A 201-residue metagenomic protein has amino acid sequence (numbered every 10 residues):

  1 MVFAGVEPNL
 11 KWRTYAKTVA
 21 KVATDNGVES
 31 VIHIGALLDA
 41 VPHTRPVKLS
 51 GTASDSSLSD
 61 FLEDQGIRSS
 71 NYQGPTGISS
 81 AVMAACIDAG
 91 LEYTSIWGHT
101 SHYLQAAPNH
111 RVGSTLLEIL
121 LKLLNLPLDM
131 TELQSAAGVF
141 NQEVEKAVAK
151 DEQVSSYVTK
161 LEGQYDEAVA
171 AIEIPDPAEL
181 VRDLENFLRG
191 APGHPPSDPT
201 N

Functional and structural regions predicted by a protein language model:
M1-S30, L38-N201: Accessory terminal and edge-of-domain segments that mediate assembly/interaction and cofactor placement around
